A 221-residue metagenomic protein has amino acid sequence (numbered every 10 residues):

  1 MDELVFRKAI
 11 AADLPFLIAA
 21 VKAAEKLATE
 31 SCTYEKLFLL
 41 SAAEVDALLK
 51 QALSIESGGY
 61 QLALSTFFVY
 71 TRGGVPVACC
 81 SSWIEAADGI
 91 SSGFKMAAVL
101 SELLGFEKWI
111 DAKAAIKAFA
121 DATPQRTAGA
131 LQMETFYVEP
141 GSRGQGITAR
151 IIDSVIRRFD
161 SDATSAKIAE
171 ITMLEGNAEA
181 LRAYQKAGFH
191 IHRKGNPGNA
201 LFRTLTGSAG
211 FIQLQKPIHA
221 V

Functional and structural regions predicted by a protein language model:
M1-P15, A19, A23, T29-E35 (+1 more regions): Conserved N-terminal entry element of GNAT/NAT acetyltransferase domains
K26-L53, G89, L100-E102: Conserved GNAT-fold acetyl-CoA-binding loop/helix
L39-F67, T71-G73: Active-site rim helix/loop that mediates acceptor-substrate recognition in acyltransferases
V69, V75-I84, Q132, Y137: Conserved beta-strand in the GNAT
A86-A130, L201-F202: Conserved acyl-donor/pantetheine-binding loop and adjacent beta-alpha core of acyl/acetyltransferases and related
G129-L131, F159-M173: Conserved GNAT acetyl-CoA-binding A-motif
E134-R143, E170-L181, P197-F202, G207-A209: Conserved beta-strand-loop-alpha-helix junction that forms the acyl-donor binding cleft
V138, G144-R158, R182-K186: Conserved acetyl-CoA-binding loop-helix of GNAT-fold acetyltransferases
